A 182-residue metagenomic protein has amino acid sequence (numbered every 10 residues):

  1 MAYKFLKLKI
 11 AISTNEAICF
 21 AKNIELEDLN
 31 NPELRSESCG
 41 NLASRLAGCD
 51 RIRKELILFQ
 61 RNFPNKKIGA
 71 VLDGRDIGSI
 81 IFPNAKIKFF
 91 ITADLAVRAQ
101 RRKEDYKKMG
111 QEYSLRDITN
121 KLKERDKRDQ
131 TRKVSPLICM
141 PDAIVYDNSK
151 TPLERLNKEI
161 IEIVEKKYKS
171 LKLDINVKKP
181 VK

Functional and structural regions predicted by a protein language model:
M1-I68, A96, Q100, D117-K133 (+1 more regions): ATP-dependent small-molecule kinase phosphotransfer cores that center on conserved nucleotide phosphate-binding segments
L34, G40, L58-F59, K103-K108 (+2 more regions): NTP-dependent small-molecule kinase module
K66-A70, K86-I87: Loop/turn-to-beta-strand initiation segments
D73, F90-I91, N148: Small/polar loops that bind or transfer phosphate-bearing groups
G74-G78: Short, polar loop motifs at secondary-structure junctions
I81-P83, Q100: Short glycine-/acidic-enriched loop or helix-start segments at secondary-structure transitions that form or flank
P83-I87, M140-A143: Short glycine-/polar-rich loops that comprise or flank the Walker A/P-loop and associated switch/sensor motifs
I91-T119: Gly/Ser/Thr-rich active-site loops/lids in small-molecule metabolic enzymes that frequently grip phosphoryl groups
